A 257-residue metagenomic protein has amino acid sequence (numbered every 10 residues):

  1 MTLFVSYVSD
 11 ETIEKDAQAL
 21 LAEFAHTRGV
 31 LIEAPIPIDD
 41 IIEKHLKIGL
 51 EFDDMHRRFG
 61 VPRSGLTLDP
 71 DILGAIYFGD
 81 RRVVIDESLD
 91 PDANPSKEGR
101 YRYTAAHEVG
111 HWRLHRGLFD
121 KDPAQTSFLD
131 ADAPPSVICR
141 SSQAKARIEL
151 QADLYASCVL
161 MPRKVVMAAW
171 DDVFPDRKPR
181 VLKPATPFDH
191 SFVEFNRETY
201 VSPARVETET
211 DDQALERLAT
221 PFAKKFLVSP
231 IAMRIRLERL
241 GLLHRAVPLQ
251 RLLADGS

Functional and structural regions predicted by a protein language model:
M1-S257: Active-site hotspot residues in diverse enzymes, especially metal/ion-binding acidic/histidine motifs
